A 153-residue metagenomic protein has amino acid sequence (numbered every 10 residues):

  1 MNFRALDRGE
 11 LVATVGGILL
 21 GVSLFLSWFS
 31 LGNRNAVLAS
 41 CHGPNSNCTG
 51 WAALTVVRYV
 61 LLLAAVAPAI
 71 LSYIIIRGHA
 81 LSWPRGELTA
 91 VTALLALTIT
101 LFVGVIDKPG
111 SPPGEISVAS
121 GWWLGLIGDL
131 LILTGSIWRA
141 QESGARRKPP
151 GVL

Functional and structural regions predicted by a protein language model:
M1-L153: Compact integral membrane and secretory-pathway proteins
